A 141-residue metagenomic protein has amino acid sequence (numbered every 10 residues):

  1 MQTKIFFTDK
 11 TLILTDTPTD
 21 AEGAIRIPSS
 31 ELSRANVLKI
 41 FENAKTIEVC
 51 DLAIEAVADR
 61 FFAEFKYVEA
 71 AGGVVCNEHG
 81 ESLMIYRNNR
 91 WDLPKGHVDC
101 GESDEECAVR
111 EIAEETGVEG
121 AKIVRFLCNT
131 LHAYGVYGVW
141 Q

Functional and structural regions predicted by a protein language model:
M1-F41: N-terminal leader/capping segments at the start of a protein or of a new domain
M1-T3, A71, G80: Change "...and in nucleic-acid phosphodiester-cleaving endonucleases..." to "...and in nucleic-acid processing enzymes
F7, N77, G135: Acidic surface patches and DE-rich sequence motifs
G23-I27, C76-A113: Conserved Nudix-box catalytic region and its N-terminal flanking loop in Nudix hydrolases and closely related
E31-G72: Acidic, metal-coordinating catalytic segment for phosphate/diphosphate chemistry, firing primarily on the Nudix
K66-A71, N77, Y86-N88, Q141: Short connector loops at helix/strand junctions that flank enzyme active sites, especially segments positioning acidic
G117-Q141: Active-site segment of metal-dependent pyrophosphate-handling enzymes, primarily the Nudix hydrolase catalytic core
